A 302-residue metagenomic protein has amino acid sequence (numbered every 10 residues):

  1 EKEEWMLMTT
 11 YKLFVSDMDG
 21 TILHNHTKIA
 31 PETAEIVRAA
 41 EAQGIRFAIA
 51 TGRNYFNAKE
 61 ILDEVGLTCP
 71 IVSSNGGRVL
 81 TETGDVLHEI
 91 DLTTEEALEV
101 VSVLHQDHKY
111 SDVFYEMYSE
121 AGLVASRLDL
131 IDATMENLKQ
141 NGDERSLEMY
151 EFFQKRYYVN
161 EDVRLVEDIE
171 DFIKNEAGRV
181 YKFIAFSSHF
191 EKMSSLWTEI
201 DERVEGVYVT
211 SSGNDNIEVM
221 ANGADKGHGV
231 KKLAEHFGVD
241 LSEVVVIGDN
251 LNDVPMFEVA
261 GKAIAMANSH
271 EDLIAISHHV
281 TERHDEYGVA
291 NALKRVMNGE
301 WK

Functional and structural regions predicted by a protein language model:
E1-L7: Short, Lys/Arg-enriched N-terminal segments with co-localized hydrophobic residues within the first ~10-30 amino acids
M8-L13, H24, I29-P31, E202 (+2 more regions): Mg2+-dependent phosphoryl-transfer enzymes with acidic/Ser/Thr/Gly-rich catalytic loops
M18, R53, G76, D249-N250: Active-site metal-binding loops of divalent metal-dependent hydrolases
P31-R145: Active-site phosphate-binding/coordination module
G44-A48, L67-C69, K182, S242-E243 (+2 more regions): Short active-site oxyanion
Y55-K59, M193-S194, G227, D253-V254: Short, well-ordered alpha-helical microsegments
D107, S111-F114, Y118-V245: Conserved acidic, metal-coordinating active-site core of Asp-based, Mg2+-dependent phosphoryl-transfer enzymes
